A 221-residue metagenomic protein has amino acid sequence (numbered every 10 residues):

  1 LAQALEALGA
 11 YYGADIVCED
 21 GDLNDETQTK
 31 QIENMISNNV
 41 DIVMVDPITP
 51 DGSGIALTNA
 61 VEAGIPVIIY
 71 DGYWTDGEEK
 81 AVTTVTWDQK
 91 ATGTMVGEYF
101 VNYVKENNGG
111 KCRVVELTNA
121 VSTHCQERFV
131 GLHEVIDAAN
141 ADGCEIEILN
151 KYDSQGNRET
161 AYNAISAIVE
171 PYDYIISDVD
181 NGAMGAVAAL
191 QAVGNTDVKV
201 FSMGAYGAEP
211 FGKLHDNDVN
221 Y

Functional and structural regions predicted by a protein language model:
L1-Y221: A residue-level marker of the well-folded mature domains of exported/periplasmic proteins
